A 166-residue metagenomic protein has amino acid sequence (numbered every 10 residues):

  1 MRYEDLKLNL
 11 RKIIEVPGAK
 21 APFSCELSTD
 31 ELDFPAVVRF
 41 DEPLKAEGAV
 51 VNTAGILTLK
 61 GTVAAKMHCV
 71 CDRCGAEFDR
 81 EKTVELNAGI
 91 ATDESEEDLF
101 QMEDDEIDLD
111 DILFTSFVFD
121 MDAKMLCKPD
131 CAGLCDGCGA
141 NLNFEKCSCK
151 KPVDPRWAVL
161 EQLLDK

Functional and structural regions predicted by a protein language model:
M1-K166: Structured interface patches
